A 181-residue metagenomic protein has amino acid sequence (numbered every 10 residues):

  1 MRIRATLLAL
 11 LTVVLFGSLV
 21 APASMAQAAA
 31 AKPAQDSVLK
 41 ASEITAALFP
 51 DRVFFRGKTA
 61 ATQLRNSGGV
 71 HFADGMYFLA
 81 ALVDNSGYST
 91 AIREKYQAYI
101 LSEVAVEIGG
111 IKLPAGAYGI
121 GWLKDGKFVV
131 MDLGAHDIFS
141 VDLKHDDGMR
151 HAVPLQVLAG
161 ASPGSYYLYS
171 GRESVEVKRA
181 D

Functional and structural regions predicted by a protein language model:
M1-A5: Positively charged n-region of N-terminal signal peptides that target proteins for export
A9-V20: Bacterial N-terminal signal peptides
V20-P22, F128: A generic membrane alpha-helix/interface feature
M25-T90, S140-D181: Primarily secretory-pathway and cell-envelope proteins
D84-G134: Mid-length scaffold segments of soluble, non-membrane domains
W122-A152: Acidic, glycine-rich flexible loop segments
